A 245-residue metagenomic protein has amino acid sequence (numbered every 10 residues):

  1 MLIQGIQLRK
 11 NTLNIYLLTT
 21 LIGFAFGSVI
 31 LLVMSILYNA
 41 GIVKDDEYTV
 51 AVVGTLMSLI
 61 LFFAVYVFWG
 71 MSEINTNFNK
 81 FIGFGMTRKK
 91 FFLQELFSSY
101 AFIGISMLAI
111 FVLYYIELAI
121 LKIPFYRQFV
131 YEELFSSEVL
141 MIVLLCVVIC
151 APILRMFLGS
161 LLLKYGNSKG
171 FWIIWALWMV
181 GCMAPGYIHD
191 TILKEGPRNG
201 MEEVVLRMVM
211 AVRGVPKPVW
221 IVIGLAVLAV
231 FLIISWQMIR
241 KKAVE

Functional and structural regions predicted by a protein language model:
M1-V50, I188-E245: Hydrophobic alpha-helical transmembrane segments
M34-I60, S98-Y165: Secretory targeting signals
V52-I74: Long, hydrophobic alpha-helical segments
F62-G70, L144-R155, I223-I234: Hydrophobic cores of alpha-helical transmembrane segments in multi-pass inner/ER membrane proteins, independent
E73-Y100: Helix-loop-helix units of permease transmembrane domains in multi-pass membrane transporters, especially ABC
M86-L93, G159-G170, K241: Membrane-interface helix-boundary motifs at transmembrane edges
L96-F97, A101, V222, A226: Hydrophobic residues within alpha-helical transmembrane segments of multi-pass solute transporters/permease subunits
A109, N167-C182: Central hydrophobic cores of alpha-helical transmembrane segments in multi-pass integral membrane proteins
